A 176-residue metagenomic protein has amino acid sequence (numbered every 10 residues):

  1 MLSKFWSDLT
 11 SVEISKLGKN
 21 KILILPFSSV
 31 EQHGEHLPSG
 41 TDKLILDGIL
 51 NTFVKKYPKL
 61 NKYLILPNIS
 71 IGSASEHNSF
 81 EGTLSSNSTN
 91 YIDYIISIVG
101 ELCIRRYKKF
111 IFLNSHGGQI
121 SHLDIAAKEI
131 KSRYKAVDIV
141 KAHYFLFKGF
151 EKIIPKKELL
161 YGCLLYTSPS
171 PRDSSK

Functional and structural regions predicted by a protein language model:
M1-L37: Active-site and ligand/interface coordination hotspots across diverse enzymes and nucleic-acid-associated assemblies
K4, L23, K43, N68-L164: Active-site histidine-anchored catalytic micro-motif
L17-F27, N61-S73: Short coil-to-beta-strand
E35, G40, L60-Y63: Extended amphipathic ligand-handling, pore-lining, and cofactor/metal-binding catalytic surfaces
D42-V54: Short catalytic helix/loop segments, enriched in acidic residues and glycine and frequently bearing histidine
V54-Y57, K131: Structural signal for hydrophobic packing residues in well-ordered secondary-structure cores of soluble enzyme domains
Y166-D173: Conserved small/polar residues in nucleotide/adenosyl-binding loops
